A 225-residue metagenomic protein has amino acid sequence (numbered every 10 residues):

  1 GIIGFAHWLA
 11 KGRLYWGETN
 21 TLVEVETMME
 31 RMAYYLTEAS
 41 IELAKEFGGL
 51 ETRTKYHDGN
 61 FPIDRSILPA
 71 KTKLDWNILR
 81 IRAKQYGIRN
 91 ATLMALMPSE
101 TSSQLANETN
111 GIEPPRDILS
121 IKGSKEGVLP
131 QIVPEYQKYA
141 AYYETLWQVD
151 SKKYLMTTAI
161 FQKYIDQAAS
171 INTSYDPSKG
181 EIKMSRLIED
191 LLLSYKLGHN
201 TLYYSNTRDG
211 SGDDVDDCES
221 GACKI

Functional and structural regions predicted by a protein language model:
G1-R13: Core structural elements
I3, V23, T27, R31-Y35 (+3 more regions): Conserved active-site and cofactor/substrate-binding residues in soluble primary-metabolism enzymes
F5, L50-R53, A159-F161: Aromatic-residue hotspot detector
K11-W16, A106-N107: Short, charged N-terminal helix-start/capping segments
L14-S99, A169-S170: Internal maturation/activation junctions in enzymes
A70-K73, R82-D214, E219-I225: Catalytic alpha/beta core of large soluble enzyme barrels
